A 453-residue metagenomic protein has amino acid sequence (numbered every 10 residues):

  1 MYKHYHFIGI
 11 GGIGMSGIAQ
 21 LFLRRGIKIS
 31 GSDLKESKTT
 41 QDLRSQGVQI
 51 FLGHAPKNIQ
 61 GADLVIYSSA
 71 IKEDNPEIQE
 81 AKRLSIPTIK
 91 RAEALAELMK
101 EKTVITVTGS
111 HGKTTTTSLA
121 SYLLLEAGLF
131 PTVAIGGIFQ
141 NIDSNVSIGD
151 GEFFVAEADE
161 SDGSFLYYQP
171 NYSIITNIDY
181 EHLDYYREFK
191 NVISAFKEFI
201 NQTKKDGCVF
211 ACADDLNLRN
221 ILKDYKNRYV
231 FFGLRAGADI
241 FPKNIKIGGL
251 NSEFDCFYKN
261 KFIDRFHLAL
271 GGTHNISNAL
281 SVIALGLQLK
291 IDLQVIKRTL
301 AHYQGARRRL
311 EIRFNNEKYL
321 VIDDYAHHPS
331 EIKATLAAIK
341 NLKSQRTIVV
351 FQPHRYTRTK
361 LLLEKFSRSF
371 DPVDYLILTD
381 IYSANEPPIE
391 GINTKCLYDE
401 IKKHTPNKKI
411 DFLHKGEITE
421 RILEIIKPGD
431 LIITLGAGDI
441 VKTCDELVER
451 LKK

Functional and structural regions predicted by a protein language model:
M1-A94, L216, F241-K243, I263 (+2 more regions): N-terminal leader/targeting and accessory segments in enzymes
K3-H4, G14, I18-R25, Y172-I174 (+2 more regions): Nucleotide phosphate-binding/pyrophosphate-handling subdomain across enzymes that bind or process nucleotide phosphates
F7, G31, V133, S173 (+5 more regions): Structural beta-sheet core signal
L21-I27, R44, K57-N58, S69-A213 (+5 more regions): Phosphate-binding loop of NTP-binding sites
I27-L34, C208-A213, I348-Q352, V373-S383: Short internal beta-strands
S32-D33, F51-H54, I89-A96, A134-G137 (+4 more regions): Beta-strand->loop->alpha-helix junctions that form or flank phosphate-binding loops in nucleotide-handling enzymes
I59-L64, E152, P428-D430: Short acidic/histidine-rich motifs immediately flanking catalytic phosphotransfer sites in two-component signaling
S367-P428: C-terminal helical cap/extension that packs against the catalytic core of soluble nucleotide-cofactor enzymes
